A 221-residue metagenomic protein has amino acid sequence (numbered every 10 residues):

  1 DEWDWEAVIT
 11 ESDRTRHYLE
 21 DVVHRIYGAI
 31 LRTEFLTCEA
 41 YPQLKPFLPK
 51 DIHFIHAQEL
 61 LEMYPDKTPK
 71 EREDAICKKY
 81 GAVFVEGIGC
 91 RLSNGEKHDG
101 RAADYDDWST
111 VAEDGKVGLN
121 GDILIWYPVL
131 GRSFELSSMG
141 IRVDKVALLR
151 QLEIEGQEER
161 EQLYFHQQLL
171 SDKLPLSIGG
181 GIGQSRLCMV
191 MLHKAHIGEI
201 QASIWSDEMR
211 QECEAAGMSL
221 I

Functional and structural regions predicted by a protein language model:
D1-T10, H166-Q167: Residues forming anionic-ligand binding surfaces in small-molecule and nucleic-acid pockets of primarily soluble enzymes
E2, R16, V23, Q162-L163 (+1 more regions): Alpha-helix initiation and N-capping motif
T10-S12, R16, D74, G81: Hydrophobic N-terminal alpha-helices or hydrophobic patches in metabolic proteins across all domains of life
T15-T33: A conserved active-site cap/scaffold subdomain adjacent to cofactor or substrate pockets
Y18-D21, E39-L44, D172-P175, E214-M218: Low-complexity, flexible helical/coil segments
A29-R32, L36, S171, H193: A structural signal for alpha-helix termini and helix-coil/disorder junctions
L31-K67: Alpha-helical scaffold segments that mediate packing/assembly in large oligomeric complexes
E59-I221: A translation/RNA-centric and nucleic-acid-associated enzymatic feature enriched in Class II aminoacyl-tRNA synthetases
